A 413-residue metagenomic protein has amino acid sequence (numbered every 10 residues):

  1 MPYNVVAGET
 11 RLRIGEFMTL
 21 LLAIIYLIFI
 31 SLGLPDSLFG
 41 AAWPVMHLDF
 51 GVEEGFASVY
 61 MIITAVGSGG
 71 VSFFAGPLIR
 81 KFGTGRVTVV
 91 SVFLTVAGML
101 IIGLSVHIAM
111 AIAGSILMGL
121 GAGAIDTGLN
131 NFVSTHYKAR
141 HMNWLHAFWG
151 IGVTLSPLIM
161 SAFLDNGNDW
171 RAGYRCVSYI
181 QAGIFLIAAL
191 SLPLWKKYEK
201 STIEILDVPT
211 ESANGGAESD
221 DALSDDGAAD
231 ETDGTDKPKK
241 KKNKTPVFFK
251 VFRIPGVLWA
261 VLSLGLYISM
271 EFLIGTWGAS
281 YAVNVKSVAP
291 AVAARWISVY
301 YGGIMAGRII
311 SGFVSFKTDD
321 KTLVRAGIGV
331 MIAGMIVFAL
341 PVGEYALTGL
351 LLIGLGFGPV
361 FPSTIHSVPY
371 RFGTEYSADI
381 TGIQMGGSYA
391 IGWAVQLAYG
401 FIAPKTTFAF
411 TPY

Functional and structural regions predicted by a protein language model:
S37, T64-F73, T154, Y301-M305 (+2 more regions): Residue-level signature of mid-helix packing/kink "hotspots" within the transmembrane helices of 12-pass Major
F39-G40, I254-S298: Extracytoplasmic gate region of multi-pass secondary transporters
G51, G83, L104-A109, S287 (+2 more regions): Helix-breaking motifs and short loop linkers at transmembrane-helix boundaries and internal kinks in secondary membrane
G70-A109: Conserved MFS/SLC helix-loop-helix module at the cytosolic interface between two early adjacent transmembrane helices
V71-T84, G307-D319, A403-P404: Helix-to-loop junctions at the C-terminal end of transmembrane segments in multipass secondary transporters
G114-F148: Cytoplasmic helix-loop-helix junction between adjacent transmembrane helices in 12-TM secondary transporters
G173-P193, P412-Y413: Symmetry-related core transmembrane helices of the 12-TM Major Facilitator Superfamily/SLC fold
T374-F408: A late C-terminal transmembrane helix in Major Facilitator Superfamily
